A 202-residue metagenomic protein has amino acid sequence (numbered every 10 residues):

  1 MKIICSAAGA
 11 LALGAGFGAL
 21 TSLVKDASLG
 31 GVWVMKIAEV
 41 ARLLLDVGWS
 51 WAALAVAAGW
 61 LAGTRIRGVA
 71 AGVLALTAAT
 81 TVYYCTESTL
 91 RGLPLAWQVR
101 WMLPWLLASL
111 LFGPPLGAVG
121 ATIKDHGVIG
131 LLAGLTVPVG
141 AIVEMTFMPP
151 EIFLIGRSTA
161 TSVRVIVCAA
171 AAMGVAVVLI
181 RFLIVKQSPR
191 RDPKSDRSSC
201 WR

Functional and structural regions predicted by a protein language model:
M1-V73: N-terminal topogenic module of multi-pass integral membrane proteins
I3, V178-S195: Membrane-interface capping segments at transmembrane-helix boundaries
L13-L20, V163-K186: Hydrophobic core of alpha-helical transmembrane segments in multi-pass integral membrane proteins
A19-S50, Y83-L107, V128-I129, I142-C168: Membrane interfacial helix motifs at helix-loop boundaries and amphipathic/re-entrant anchors
T21, K25, A58-G59, G63 (+4 more regions): Membrane-water interface at transmembrane helix exits
W51-A57, G113-G117, A172-M173: Hydrophobic, membrane-inserted alpha-helices
T64-L76, L110, A121-A141: Internal alpha-helical transmembrane segments of multi-pass membrane proteins
S109-L131, E144-M148, A176-R181: Alpha-helical transmembrane segments in multipass membrane proteins, preferentially the mid-helix core
